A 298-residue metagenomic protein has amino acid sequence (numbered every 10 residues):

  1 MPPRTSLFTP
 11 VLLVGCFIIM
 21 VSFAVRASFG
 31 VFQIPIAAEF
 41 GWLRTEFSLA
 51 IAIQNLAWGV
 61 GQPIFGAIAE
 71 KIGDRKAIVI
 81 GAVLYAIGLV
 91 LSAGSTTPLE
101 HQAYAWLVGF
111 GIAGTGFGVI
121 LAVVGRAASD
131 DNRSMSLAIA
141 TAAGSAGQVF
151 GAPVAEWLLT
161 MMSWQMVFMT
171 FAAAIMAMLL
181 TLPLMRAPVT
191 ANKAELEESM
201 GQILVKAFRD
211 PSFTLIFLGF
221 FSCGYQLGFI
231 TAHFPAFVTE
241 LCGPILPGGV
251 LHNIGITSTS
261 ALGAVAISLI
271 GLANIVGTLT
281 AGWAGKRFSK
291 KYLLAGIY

Functional and structural regions predicted by a protein language model:
P10-R44, Q62-F65, F229-A236, P244: Extracytoplasmic
A27, N55-P63, Q148-V149, G271-L279: Residue-level signature of mid-helix packing/kink "hotspots" within the transmembrane helices of 12-pass Major
F29-Q33, P211-A281: Extracytoplasmic gate region of multi-pass secondary transporters
G61-G73, G277-S289: Helix-to-loop junctions at the C-terminal end of transmembrane segments in multipass secondary transporters
K76-V90, Y292-Y298: Structural signature of the two symmetry-related core transmembrane helices
G88, L99-L107: Paired small-residue
A105-A142: Cytoplasmic helix-loop-helix junction between adjacent transmembrane helices in 12-TM secondary transporters
A140-A187: Helix-loop-helix hairpin linking two adjacent transmembrane segments in secondary transporters
